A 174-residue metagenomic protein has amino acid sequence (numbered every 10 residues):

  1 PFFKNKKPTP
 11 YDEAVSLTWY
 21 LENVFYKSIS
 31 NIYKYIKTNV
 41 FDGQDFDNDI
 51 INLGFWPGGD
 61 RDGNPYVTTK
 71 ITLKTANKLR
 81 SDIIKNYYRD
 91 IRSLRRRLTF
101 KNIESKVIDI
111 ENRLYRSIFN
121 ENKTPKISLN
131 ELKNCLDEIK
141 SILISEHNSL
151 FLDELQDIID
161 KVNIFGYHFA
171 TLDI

Functional and structural regions predicted by a protein language model:
P1, Y88, L94-I174: Extended, charge-enriched "interface" segments that sit outside catalytic cores
F2-K6, I50, R61, L129 (+1 more regions): Membrane-targeting and insertion segments and their boundary/processing signals
F3-L53, K140: Extended, Lys/Arg-enriched charged tracts that mediate electrostatic binding to polyanionic substrates
N5-K27, V67-K78, K123-N130, L143-S149 (+1 more regions): Generic amphipathic alpha-helical segments used as scaffolds and interaction surfaces in large, multi-domain proteins
W19, N23, I51, S81 (+2 more regions): Non-catalytic, well-ordered alpha-helical scaffold segments
K37-Q44, T69, T99, A170-I174: Structured alpha-helical bundle/scaffold domains in large eukaryotic membrane-trafficking regulators
I51-I71, I158-I174: Conserved phosphate/anionic-ligand binding catalytic regions in large, soluble enzymes, centered on
T69-S93: Extended active-site and interfacial segments that coordinate phosphate-rich ligands in large catalytic machineries
